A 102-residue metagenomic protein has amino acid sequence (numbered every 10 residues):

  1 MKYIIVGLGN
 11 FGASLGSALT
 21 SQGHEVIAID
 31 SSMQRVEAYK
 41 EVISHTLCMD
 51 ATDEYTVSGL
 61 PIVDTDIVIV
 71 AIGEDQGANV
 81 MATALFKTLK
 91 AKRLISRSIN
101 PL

Functional and structural regions predicted by a protein language model:
M1-L102: Cytosolic regulatory regions of ion transport systems
